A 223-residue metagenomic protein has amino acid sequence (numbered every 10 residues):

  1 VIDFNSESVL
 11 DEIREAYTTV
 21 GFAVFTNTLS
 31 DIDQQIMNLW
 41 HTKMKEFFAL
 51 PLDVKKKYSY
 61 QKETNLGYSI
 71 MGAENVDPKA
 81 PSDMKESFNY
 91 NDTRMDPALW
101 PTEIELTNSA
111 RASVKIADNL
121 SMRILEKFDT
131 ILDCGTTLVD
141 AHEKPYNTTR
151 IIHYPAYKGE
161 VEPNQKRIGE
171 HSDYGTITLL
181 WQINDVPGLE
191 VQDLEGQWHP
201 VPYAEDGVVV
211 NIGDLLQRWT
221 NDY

Functional and structural regions predicted by a protein language model:
V1-Y223: Peripheral, non-catalytic segments flanking oxidoreductase cores
